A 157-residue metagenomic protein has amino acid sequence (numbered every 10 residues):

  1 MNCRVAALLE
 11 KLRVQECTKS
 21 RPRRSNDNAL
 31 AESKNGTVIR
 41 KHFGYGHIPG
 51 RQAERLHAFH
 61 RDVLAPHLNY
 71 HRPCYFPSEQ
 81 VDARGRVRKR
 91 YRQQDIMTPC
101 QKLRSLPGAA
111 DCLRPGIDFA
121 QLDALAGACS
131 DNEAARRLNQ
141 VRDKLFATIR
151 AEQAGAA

Functional and structural regions predicted by a protein language model:
M1-N26, L30-G108, C112-Q121, G127 (+1 more regions): Charged alpha-helix within mobile-element recombinases
L125-A157: C-terminal non-catalytic accessory extensions
